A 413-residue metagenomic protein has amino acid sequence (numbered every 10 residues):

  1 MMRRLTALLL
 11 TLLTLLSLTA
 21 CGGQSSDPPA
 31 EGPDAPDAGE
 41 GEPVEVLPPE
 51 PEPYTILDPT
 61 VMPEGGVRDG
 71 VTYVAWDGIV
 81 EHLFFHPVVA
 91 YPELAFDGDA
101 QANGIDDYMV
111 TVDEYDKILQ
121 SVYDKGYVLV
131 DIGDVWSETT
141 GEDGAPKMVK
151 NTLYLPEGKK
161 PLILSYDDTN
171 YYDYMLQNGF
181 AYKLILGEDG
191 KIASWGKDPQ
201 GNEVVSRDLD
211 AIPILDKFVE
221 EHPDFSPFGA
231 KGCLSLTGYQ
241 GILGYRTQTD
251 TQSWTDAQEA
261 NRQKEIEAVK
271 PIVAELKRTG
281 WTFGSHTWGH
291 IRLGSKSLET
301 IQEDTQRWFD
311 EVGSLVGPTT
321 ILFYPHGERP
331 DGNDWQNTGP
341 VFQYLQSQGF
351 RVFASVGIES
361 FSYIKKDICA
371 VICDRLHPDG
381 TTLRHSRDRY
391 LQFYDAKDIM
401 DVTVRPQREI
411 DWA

Functional and structural regions predicted by a protein language model:
M1-L9: Positively charged n-region of N-terminal signal peptides that target proteins for export
S17-A20: C-terminal motif of bacterial Sec signal peptides marking the signal peptidase cleavage site
G22-Q24: Bacterial signal peptide processing site
D27-P51: Low-complexity, acidic Ser/Thr/Pro-rich repeat tracts that form intrinsically disordered stalk/linker regions of very
L47-V135, K147-L164, D173-L176, T282 (+1 more regions): C-terminal active-site subregion of NodB/CE4 polysaccharide deacetylases
L83-A95, G158-L162, T169-P330, E359: Metal-dependent polysaccharide deacetylase catalytic core of the NodB/CE4 family, i.e., the active-site-bearing domain
S137-T139: Short amphipathic alpha-helical segments embedded in low-complexity Lys/Glu-rich regions
E142-A145: Extracellular/surface-associated beta-sandwich interaction domains
